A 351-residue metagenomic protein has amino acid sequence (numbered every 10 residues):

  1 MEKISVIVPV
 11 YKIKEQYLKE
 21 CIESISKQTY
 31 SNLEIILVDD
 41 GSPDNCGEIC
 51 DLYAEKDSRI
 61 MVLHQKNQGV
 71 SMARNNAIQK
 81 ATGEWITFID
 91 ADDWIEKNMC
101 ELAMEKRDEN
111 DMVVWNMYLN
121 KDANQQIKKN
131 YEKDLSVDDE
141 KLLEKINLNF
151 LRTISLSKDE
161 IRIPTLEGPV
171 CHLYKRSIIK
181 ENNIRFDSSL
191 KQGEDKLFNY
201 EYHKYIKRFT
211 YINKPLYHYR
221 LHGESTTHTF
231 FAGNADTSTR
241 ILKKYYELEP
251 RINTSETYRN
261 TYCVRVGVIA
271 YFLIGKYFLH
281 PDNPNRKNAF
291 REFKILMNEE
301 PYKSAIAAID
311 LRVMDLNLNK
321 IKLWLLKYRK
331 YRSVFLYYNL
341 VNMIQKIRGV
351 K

Functional and structural regions predicted by a protein language model:
E2-S5, S24, E34, L197: Cell-envelope/extracellular polymer assembly enzymes that use nucleotide-activated donors
I13-K27: Short, well-formed alpha-helical segments that are part of the catalytic scaffolds of diverse glycosyltransferases
S31, D39-E48, D90: A conserved acidic beta->alpha catalytic loop
Q65-A81: Glycine-rich, basic loop-to-helix element that forms the pyrophosphate-binding segment of sugar-nucleotide handling
V70, A91-F209, Y217-G233: Donor-binding/catalytic cores of nucleotide-activated saccharide and glycerol-phosphate transferases/polymerases
I86: Short aromatic/hydrophobic "clamp" motif used to bind/position activated sugar donors
K214-H222, H228-E256, V268-Y302: Catalytic core of nucleotide-sugar-dependent glycosyltransferases
L279-K351: Membrane-interface aromatic/basic loop that binds lipid-linked glycans or pyrophosphate carriers, typified by
